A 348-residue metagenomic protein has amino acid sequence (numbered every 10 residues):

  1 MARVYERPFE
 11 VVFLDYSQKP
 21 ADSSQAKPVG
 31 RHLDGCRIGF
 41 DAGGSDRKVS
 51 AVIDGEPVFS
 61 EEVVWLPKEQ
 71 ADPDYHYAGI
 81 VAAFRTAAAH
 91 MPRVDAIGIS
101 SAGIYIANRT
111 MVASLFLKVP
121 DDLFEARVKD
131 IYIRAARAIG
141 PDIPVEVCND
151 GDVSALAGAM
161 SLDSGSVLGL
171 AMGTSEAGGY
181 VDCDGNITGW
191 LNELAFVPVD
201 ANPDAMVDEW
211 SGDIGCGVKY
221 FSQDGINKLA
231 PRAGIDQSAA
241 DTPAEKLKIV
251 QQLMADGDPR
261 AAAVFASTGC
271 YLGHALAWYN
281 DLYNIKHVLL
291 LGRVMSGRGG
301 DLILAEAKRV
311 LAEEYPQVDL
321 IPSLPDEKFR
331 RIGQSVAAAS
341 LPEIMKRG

Functional and structural regions predicted by a protein language model:
M1-C36: Non-catalytic propeptide/linker segments at domain boundaries
M1-V12, V63-V81, A96-I97, G103-L168 (+3 more regions): Glycine-rich phosphate-binding loop and adjoining helix at the ATP-binding site of ATP-dependent phosphoryl-transfer
S23-V58, G169-D184, Q223, N227-S238: Gly/Thr-rich phosphate-binding beta-strand-loop-beta motif of the actin/hexokinase/Hsp70
G35-D41, V94-G98, E146, V167-A171 (+1 more regions): Short glycine-aspartate micro-motif
S60-E62, D121, L156, S161-D224 (+1 more regions): Glycine-rich phosphate-binding loop of actin/hexokinase-like ATP-binding domains
V81-A96, L276-V288: Phosphate/pyrophosphate-binding loops at sites that engage ATP/ADP/AMP, CoA/4′-phosphopantetheine, polyphosphate
A96, S101-N108, D213-C270, K286-H287 (+1 more regions): A mobile "lid/hinge" subdomain adjacent to the ATP/sugar-phosphate binding pocket shared across diverse ATP-dependent
A263-Y283, R293-G348: Internal alpha/beta domain cores that form substrate/cofactor-binding pockets in large enzymes and binding proteins
